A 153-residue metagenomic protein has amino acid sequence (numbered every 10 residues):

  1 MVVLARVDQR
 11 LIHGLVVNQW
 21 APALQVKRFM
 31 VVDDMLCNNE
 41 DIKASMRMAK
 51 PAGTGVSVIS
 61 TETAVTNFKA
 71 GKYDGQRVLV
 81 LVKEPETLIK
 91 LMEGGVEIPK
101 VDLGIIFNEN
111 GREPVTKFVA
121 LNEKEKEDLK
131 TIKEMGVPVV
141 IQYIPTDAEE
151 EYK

Functional and structural regions predicted by a protein language model:
M1-V2, L24-K27, T54, D74-R77 (+2 more regions): Short coil/turn connectors at secondary-structure junctions
V2-K50, G55: Long, hydrophobic N-terminal alpha-helical segment
A5, V31, S57-S60, V80 (+2 more regions): General beta-strand structural signal in soluble alpha/beta enzymes
L15, N67-F68, K90, N110-T116: Short, charged, surface-exposed secondary-structure boundary motifs
C37-N39, A64-V65, N108-G111: Short gly/pro/ser/thr-enriched loop/turn and capping motifs at secondary-structure boundaries
R47-A49, G75, F118-V119: Short, hinge-like loop/turn segments at secondary-structure boundaries
I59-G104: Ordered, amphipathic secondary-structure segments that act as subunit-interaction surfaces in large macromolecular
P85, G94, P99-K153: Glycine-rich, aromatic-bearing surface loops/beta-hairpins
